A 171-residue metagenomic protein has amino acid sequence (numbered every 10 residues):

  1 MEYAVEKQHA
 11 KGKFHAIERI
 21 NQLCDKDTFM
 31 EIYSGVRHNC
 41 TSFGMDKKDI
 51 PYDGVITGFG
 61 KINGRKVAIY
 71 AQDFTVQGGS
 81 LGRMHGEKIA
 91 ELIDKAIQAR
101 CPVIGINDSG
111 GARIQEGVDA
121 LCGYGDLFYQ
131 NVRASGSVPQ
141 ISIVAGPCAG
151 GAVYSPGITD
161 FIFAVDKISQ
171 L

Functional and structural regions predicted by a protein language model:
M1-I141, P147, A152-Y154, I158-Q170: Terminal-region recognition feature
